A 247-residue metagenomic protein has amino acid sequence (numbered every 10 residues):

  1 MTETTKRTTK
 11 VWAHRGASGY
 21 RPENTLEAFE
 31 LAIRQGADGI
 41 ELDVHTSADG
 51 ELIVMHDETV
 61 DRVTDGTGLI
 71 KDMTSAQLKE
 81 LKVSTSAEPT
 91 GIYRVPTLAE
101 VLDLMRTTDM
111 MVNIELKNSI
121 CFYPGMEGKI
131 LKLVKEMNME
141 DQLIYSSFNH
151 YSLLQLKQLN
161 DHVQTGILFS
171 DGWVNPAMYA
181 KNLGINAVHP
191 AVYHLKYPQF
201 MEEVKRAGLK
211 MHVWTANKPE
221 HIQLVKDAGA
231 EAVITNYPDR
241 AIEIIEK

Functional and structural regions predicted by a protein language model:
M1-K247: Phosphate-group recognition and catalysis centered on beta-loop-alpha active-site segments
